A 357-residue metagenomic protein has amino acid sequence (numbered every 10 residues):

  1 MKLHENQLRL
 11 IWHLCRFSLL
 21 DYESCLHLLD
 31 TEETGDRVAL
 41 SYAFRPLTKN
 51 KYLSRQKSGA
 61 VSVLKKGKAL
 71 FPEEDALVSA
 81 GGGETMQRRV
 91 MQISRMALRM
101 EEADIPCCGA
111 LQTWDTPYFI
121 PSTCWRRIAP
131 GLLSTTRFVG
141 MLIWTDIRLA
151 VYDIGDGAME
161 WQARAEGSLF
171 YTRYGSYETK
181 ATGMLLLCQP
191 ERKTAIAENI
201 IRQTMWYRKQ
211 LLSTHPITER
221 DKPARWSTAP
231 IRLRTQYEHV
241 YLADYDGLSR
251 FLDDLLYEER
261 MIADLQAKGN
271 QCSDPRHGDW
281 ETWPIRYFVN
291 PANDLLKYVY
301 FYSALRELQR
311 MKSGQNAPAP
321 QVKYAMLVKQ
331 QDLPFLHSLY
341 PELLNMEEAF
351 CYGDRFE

Functional and structural regions predicted by a protein language model:
M1-Y152, E178-Q189: Nuclease-adjacent, charged terminal/linker segments that flank catalytic cores
S94, L98-E357: Electrostatic, structured charged patches in enzyme active sites and in nucleic-acid/phosphate-binding
